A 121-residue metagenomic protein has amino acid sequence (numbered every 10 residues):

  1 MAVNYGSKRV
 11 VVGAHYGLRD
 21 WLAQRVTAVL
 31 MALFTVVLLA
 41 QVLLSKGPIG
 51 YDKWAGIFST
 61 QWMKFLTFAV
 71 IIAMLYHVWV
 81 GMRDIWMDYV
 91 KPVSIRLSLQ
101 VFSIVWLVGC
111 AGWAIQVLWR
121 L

Functional and structural regions predicted by a protein language model:
M1-L121: Membrane-embedded alpha-helical bundles that constitute the cytochrome b-like, heme-associated redox core of multi-pass
